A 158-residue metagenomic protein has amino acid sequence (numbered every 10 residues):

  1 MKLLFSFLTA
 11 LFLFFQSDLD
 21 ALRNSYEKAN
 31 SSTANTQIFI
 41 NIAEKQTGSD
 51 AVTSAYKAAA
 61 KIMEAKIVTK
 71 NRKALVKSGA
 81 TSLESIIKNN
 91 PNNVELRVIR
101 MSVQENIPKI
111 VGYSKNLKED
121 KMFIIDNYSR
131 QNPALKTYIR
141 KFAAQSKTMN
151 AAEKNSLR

Functional and structural regions predicted by a protein language model:
M1-A21: Bacterial Sec-dependent N-terminal signal peptides
E27-N30, A58, M63-K70, N106-V111 (+1 more regions): Short coil/turn linking the two alpha-helices of tandem helical-hairpin repeats
E27-N41, R72-A80, Y113-S114: Helix-turn-helix repeat elements of alpha-solenoid scaffolds
K57, I62-E64, R100, Y138-I139 (+1 more regions): Structural register within alpha-helical repeat arrays
F123-R158: Terminal, low-structured helical/coil segments at or just beyond the last alpha-helical repeat
